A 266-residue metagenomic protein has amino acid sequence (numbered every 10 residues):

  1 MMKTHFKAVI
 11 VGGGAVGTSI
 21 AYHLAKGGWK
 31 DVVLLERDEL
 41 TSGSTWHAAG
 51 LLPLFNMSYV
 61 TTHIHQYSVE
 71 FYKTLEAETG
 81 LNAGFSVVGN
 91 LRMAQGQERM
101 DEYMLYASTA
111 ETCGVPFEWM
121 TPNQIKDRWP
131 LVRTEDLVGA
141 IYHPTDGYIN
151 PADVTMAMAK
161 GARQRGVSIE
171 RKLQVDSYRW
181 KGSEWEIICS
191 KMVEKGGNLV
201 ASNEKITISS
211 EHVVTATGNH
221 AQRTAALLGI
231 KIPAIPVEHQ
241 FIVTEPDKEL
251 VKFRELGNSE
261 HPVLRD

Functional and structural regions predicted by a protein language model:
M2-V16, V33: Beta1/beta-strand and adjacent pyrophosphate-binding region of the FAD-binding site in flavoprotein oxidoreductases
K3-H5, L81-R92, Y106, K126-R165 (+3 more regions): Helix-loop-beta segment of a Rossmann-like dinucleotide-binding subdomain
G12-G14, R37, T217: Glycine-rich Rossmann-fold phosphate-binding loop(s) that bind the pyrophosphate of adenine dinucleotide cofactors
V16, L40, H220: Conserved Rossmann-like nucleotide-cofactor binding loop
S19, Y178-D266: Flavin-dependent oxidoreductases
A25-W46: Glycine-rich FAD pyrophosphate-binding loop
G50-R128, H261-V263: Dinucleotide-binding Rossmann-like beta1-alpha1 core, especially the glycine-rich loop that anchors the ADP
R163-V175: A conserved beta-strand/loop element that lines the FAD pocket in flavoprotein oxidoreductases
